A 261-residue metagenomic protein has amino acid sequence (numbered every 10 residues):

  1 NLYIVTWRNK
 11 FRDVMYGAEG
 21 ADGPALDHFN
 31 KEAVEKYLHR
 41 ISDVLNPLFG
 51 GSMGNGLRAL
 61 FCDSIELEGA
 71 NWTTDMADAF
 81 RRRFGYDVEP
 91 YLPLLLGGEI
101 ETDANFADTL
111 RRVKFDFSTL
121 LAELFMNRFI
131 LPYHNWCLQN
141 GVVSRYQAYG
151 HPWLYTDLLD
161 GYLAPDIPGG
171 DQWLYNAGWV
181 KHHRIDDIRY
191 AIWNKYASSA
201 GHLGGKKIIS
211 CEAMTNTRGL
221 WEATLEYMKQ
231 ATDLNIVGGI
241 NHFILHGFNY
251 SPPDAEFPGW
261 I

Functional and structural regions predicted by a protein language model:
N1-F115, E123, N127: Mature extracytoplasmic enzyme cores
N9-Y16, G20, I100, A104-D108 (+7 more regions): Amphipathic, alpha-helical segments enriched in basic
H28-E35, H39, G54, A70 (+15 more regions): Conserved structured core elements
M53-G56, M76-F80, Y91, L95-E99 (+7 more regions): A sequence-level detector of short, solvent-exposed, charge-rich linear segments
A59-L60, F80, C137, P168 (+1 more regions): Conserved, mostly hydrophobic/aromatic
N140-I261: Hydrophobic targeting/anchoring helices
